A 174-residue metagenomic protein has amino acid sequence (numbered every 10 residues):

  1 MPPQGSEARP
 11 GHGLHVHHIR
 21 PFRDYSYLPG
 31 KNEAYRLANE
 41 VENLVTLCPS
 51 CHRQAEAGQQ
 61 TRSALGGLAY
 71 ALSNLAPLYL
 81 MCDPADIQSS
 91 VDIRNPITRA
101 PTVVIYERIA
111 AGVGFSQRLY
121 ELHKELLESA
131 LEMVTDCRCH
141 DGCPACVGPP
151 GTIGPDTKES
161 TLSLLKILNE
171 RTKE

Functional and structural regions predicted by a protein language model:
M1-P3, S50, C143-G148: Short, cysteine/histidine-rich loop/knuckle motifs that typically chelate Zn2+
P2-T46, A55: Histidine-centered nuclease catalytic patch
I19, S50, R108: Residues immediately flanking
N43, L47-S50, S129: Generic recognition of well-ordered alpha-helical segments
C51-A57: Short, intrinsically disordered, charge-balanced linker/junction segments flanking boundaries in proteins
G58-E174: Extended, highly charged accessory segments
